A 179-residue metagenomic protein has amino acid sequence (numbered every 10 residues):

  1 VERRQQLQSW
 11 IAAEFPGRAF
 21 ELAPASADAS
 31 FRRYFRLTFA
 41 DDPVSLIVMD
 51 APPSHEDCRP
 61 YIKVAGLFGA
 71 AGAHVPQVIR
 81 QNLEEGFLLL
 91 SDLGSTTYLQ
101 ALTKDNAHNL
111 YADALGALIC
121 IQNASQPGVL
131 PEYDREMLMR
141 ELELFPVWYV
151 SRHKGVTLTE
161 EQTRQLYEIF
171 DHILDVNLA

Functional and structural regions predicted by a protein language model:
V1-F20: Juxta-kinase regulatory segment immediately upstream of eukaryotic protein kinase catalytic domains
R3, P60, L110-D113, Q162-L166: Soluble or luminal CAZymes and related metallo-dependent hydrolases
L7, A13, Q126-E132, E136-M137 (+1 more regions): An alpha-helical support segment within catalytic cores of ATP-dependent transferases
S9, K63-G66, G116, E168 (+1 more regions): Generic recognition of well-ordered alpha-helical segments within structured catalytic/regulatory domains
F15-E21, P60-Y61, E168: Short Pro/Gly-enriched beta-strand edge/turn motifs at strand-loop
G17-T38: ATP-binding glycine-rich phosphate-binding loop
F31-T38, I121, F170-A179: Active-site acidic catalytic loop and adjacent metal/ATP-binding pocket of ATP-dependent phosphoryl transfer enzymes
F35-R140, L144, V150-K154: ATP-binding pocket architecture of kinase catalytic cores
